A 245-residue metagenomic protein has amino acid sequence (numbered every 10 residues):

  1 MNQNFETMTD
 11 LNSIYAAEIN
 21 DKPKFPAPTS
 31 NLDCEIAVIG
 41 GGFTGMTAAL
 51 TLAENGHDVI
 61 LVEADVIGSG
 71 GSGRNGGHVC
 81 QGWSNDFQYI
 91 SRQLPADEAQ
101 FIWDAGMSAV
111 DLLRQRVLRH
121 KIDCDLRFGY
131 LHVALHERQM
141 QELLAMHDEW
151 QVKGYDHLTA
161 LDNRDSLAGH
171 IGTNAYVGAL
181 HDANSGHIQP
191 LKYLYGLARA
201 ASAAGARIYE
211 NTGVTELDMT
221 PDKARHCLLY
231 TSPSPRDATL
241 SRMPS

Functional and structural regions predicted by a protein language model:
M1-I36: Extreme N-terminal leader/targeting segments of oxidoreductases
I36-I60: N-terminal Rossmann-like FAD-binding beta1-loop-alpha1 element of flavoenzymes
H57-R74: Glycine-rich FAD pyrophosphate-binding loop
G82-D165: Dinucleotide-binding Rossmann-like beta1-alpha1 core, especially the glycine-rich loop that anchors the ADP
G154-H157, R164-L180, N184-G186: Hydrophobic, small-residue-rich alpha-helical packing segments that form membrane-like cores
A179-D218: Helical element adjacent to the flavin cofactor pocket in flavoenzyme catalytic cores
D218-L229: Conserved beta-strand-loop-beta-strand element in the redox core of flavoprotein oxidoreductases
Y230-P235: Conserved small/polar residues in nucleotide/adenosyl-binding loops
